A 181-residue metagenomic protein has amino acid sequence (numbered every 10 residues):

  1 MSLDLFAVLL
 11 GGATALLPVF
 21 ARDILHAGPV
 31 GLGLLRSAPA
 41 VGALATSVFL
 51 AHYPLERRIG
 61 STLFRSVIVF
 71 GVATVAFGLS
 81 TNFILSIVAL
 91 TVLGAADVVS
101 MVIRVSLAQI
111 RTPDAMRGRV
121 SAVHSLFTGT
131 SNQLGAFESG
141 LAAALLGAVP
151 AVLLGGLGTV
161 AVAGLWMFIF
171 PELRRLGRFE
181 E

Functional and structural regions predicted by a protein language model:
S2, F6-G11, L16-E181: C-terminal transmembrane bundle of multi-pass solute transporters/carriers
